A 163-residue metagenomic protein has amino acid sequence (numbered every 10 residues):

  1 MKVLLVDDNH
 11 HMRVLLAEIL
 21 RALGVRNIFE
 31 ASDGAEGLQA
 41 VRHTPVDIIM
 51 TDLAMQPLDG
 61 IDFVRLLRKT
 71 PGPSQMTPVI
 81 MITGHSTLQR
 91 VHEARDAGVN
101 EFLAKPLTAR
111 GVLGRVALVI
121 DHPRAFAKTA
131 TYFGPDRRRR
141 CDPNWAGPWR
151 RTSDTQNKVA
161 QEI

Functional and structural regions predicted by a protein language model:
D8, M81-S86, P106: Conserved active-site segment of CheY-like receiver
H10-F29: Two-component/phosphorelay signaling modules centered on CheY-like receiver
A17, E30-I48: Acidic, metal-coordinating helix/loop segments flanking the phosphotransfer/catalytic sites of two-component signaling
A17-E18, D62, Q75, S86-E101 (+3 more regions): Alpha4 helix (beta4-alpha4-beta5 surface) of REC/receiver domains from two-component response regulators
Q39, D59-Q75: Short amphipathic alpha-helix used as the core "switch/output" element in two-component signaling
Q56-D59, T83, T87: The feature encodes the CheY-like receiver
Q89, L107-I120, R124, K128-T129: C-terminal output helix
D121-I163: CheY-like receiver
